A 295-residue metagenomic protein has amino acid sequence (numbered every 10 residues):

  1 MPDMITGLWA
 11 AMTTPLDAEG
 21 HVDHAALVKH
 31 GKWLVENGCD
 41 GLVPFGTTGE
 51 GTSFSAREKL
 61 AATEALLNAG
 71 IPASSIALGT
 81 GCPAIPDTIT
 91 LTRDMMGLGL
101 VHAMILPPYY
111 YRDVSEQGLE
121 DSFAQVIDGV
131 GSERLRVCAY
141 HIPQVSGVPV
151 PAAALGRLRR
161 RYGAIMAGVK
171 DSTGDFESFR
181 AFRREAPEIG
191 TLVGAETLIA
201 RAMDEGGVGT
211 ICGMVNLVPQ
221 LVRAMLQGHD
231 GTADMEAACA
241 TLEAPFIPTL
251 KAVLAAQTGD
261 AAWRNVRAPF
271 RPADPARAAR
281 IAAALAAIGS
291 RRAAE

Functional and structural regions predicted by a protein language model:
M1-D3, A294-E295: Basic/polar N-terminal segments that are highly enriched at the extreme N-terminus, encompassing both cleavable
P2-G147: Active-site beta->alpha loop and helix N-cap motifs at the rims of alpha/beta catalytic domains
W9-T13, N37, D204-G207, I211-E295: C-terminal alpha-helical cap/extension of soluble enzyme domains
A26, E58, G118, G174 (+3 more regions): Soluble or luminal CAZymes and related metallo-dependent hydrolases
L27, T88, A195-E196, I247: Generic non-transmembrane alpha-helix signal with a bias for helix starts/N-cap capping motifs
K59, T63, T88, F123 (+5 more regions): A general structural signal for well-ordered alpha-helical segments in protein cores
I127-L135, I142-A244: Catalytic alpha/beta core domains of metabolic enzymes, predominantly
